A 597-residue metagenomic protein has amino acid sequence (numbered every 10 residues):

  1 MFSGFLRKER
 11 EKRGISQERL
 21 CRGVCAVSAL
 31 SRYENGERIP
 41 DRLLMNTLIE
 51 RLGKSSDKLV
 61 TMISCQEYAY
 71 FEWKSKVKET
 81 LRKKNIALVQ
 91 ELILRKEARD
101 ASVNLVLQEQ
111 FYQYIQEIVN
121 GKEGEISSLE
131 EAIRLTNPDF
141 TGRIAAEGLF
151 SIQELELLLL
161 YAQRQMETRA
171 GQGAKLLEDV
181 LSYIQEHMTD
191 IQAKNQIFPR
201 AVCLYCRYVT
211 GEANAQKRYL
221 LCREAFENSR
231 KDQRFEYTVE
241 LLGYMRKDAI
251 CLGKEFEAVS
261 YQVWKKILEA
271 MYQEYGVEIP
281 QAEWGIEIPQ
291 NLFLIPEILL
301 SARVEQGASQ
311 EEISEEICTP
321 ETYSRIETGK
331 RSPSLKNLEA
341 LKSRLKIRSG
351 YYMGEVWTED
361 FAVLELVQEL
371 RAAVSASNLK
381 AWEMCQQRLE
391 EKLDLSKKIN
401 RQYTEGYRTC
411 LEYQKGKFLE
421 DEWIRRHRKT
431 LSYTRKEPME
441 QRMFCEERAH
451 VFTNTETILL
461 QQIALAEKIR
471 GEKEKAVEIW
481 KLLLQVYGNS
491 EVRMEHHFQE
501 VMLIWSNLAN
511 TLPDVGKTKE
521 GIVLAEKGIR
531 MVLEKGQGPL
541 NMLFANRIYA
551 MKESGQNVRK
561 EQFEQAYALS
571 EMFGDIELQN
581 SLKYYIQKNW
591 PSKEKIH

Functional and structural regions predicted by a protein language model:
M1-K12, V277-E305: A short, Lys/Arg-rich alpha-helix, primarily the initiator
R13-R32, Q306-R325: Short alpha-helical DNA-recognition segment
L43-K58, S334-Y351, P591: DNA major-groove recognition helix of helix-turn-helix/homeodomain DNA-binding modules
G53-A69, K346-V363: Short C-terminal boundary/hinge segments that cap the last helix of small helical domains
S75-K78, Q108-V119, E156-L160, P199-C206 (+10 more regions): "A position-specific structural signal for the A-helix of alpha-solenoid helical repeats
K83, E123, E167-T168, E212 (+8 more regions): Structural motif corresponding to the intra-repeat A-B loop/turn of tetratricopeptide repeats
I93-A101, E130-R143, E178-T189, C222-K231 (+6 more regions): Amphipathic alpha-helical segments of tetratricopeptide repeats
